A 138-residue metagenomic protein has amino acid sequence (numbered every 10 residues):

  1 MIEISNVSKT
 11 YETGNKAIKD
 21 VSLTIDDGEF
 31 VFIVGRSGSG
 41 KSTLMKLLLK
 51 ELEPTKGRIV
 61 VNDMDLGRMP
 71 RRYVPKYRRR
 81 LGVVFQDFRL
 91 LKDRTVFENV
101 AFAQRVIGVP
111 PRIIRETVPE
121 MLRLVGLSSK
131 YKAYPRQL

Functional and structural regions predicted by a protein language model:
G35-S39: Walker A (P-loop) phosphate-binding loop of ABC-type ATPase nucleotide-binding domains
L49: Helix-to-loop junction immediately C-terminal to a conserved catalytic motif
T55-D65: ABC nucleotide-binding domain "signature motif"
M64-D65, A101, R105, R112-K130: Conserved ABC ATPase "signature" region
L66-G82, P111: ABC ATPase NBD coupling module
D93-F102: Short coil-to-helix segment of the ABC ATPase nucleotide-binding domain corresponding to the Q-loop/switch region
A133-L138: Conserved ABC ATPase signature
